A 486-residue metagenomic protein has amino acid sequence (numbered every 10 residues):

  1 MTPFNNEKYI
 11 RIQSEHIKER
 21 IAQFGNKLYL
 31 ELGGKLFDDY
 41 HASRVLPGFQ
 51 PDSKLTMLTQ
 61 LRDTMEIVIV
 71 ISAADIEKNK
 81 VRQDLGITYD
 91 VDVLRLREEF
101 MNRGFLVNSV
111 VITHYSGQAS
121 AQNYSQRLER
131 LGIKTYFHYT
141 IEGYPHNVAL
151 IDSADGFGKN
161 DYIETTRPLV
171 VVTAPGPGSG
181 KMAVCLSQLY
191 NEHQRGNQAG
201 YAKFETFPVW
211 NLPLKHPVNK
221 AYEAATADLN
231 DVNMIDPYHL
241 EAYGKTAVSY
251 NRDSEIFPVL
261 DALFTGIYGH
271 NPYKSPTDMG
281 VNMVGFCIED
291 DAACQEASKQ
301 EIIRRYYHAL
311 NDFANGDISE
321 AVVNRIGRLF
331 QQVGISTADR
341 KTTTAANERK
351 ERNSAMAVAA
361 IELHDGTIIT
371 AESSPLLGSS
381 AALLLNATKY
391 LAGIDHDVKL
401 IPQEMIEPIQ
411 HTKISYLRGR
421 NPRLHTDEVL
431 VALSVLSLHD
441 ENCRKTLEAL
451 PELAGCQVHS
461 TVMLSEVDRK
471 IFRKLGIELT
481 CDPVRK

Functional and structural regions predicted by a protein language model:
M1-V172, Q188-R349, N353-M356, L363-D365 (+2 more regions): Flexible phosphate-sensing "switch/lid" loops adjacent to ATP/NTP-binding sites across phosphate-transfer
G176-P177: The conserved Walker
V184: Hydrophobic positions on the alpha1 helix immediately C-terminal to the Walker A/P-loop
E372-S373: Short clusters of small/polar residues that mark proteolytic maturation junctions
L376-A392: A short, polar/charged loop-to-alpha-helix boundary motif
D395: Long C-terminal interaction/binding lobes of large macromolecular proteins
K399-G419: Active-site pocket-lining segment
